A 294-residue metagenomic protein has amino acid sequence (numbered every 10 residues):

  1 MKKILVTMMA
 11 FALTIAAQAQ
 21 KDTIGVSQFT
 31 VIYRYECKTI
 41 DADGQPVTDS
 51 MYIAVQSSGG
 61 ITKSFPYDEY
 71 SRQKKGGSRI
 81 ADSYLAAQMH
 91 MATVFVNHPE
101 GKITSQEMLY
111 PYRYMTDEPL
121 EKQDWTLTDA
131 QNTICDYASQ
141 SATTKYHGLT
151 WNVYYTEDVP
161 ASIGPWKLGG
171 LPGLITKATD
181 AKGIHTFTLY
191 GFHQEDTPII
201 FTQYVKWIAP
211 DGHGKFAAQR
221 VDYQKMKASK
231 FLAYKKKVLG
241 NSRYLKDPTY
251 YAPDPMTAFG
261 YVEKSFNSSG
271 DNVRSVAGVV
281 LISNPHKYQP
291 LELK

Functional and structural regions predicted by a protein language model:
M1-V26: Bacterial Sec-dependent N-terminal signal peptides
Q20-D124, T128-Q131, A138, N152 (+1 more regions): Extracellular or lumenal secretory-pathway regions
D129-I134, A138-E195: Glycine- and acidic-residue-rich phosphate-binding/metal-coordinating active-site segment common to enzymes that handle
